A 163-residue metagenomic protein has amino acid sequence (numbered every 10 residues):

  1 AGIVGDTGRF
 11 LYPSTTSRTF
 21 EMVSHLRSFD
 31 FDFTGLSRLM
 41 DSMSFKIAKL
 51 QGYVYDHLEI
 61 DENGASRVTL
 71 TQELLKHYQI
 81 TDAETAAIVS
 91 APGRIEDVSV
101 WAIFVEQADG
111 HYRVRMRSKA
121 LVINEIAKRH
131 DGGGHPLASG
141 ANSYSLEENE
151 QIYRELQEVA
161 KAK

Functional and structural regions predicted by a protein language model:
A1: Active-site histidine-anchored catalytic micro-motif
G5-K163: Hydrophobic helix-and-loop "lid/oligomerization" segment in the mid-to-C-terminal part of catalytic domains
